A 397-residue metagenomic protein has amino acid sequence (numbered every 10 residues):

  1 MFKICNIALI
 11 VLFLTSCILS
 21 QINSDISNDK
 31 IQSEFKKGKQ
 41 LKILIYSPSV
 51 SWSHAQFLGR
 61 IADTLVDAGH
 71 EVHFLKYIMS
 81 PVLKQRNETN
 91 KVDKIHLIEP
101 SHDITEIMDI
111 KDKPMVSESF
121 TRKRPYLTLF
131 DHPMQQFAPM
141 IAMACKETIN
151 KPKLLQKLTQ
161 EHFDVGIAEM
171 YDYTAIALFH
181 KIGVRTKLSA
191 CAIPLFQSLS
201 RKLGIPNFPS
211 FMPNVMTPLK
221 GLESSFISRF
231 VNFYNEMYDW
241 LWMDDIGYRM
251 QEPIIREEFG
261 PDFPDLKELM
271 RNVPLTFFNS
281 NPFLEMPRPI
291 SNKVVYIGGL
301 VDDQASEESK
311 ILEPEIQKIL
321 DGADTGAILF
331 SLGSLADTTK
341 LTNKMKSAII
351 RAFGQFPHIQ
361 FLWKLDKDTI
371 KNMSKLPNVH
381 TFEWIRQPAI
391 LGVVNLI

Functional and structural regions predicted by a protein language model:
F2, V11-L41: N-terminal signal peptide
F35-S51, S331: Nucleotide-activated donor-dependent transferases that construct or modify glycoconjugates
I45-G59, T338-T339: A short, glycine/small-residue-rich beta-strand->loop->alpha-helix junction that serves as a flexible
F57, R271-N272, M286-K375, I385-Q387: Conserved catalytic-core segment of nucleotide-activated headgroup transferases in glycan assembly
P81-M140, M212, M216-E223, V231: Conserved nucleotide-sugar phosphate-binding/catalytic loop shared by glycosyltransferases and other
H132-S224, P282-L284: Conserved nucleotide-sugar donor-interacting segment of glycosyltransferase catalytic cores, predominantly GT-B
A168, N378-I397: A donor-sugar binding/catalytic signature common to diverse glycosyltransferases and related nucleotide-sugar
R185-S291: Active-site-proximal region of nucleotide-activated glycan assembly enzymes, centered on histidine/acidic-rich loops
